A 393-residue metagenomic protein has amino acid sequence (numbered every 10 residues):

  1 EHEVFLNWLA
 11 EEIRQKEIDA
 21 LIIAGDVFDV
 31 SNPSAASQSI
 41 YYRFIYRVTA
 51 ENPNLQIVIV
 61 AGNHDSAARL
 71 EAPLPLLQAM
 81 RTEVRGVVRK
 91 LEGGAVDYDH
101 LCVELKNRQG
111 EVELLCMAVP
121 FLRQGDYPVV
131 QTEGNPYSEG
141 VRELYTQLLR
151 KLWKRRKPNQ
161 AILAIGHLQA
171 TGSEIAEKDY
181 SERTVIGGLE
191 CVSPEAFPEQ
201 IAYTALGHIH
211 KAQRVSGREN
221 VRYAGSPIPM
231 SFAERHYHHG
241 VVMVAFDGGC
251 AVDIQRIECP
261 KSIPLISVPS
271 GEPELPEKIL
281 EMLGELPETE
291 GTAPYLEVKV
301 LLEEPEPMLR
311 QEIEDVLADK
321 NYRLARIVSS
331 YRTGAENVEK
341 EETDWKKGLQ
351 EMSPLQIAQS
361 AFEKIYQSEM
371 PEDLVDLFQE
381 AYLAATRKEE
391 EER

Functional and structural regions predicted by a protein language model:
E1-Y46, A50-N54, A164, E380: N-terminal active-site segment of His-dependent metallophosphoesterases
I18-A36, N52-A68, A170-G188: Active-site neighborhood of divalent metal-dependent phosphoester/pyrophosphate hydrolases
L21-G25, Q56-N63, R85-V88, L163-G166 (+2 more regions): Active-site neighborhood of phospho(di)ester-bond hydrolases with catalytic His/Asp-centered motifs
D26, Y41, G62, C116 (+5 more regions): Divalent metal-coordination and catalytic microenvironments
V27-I45, A61-M80, G86, D97 (+1 more regions): Metal-dependent catalytic neighborhoods of phosphoester/phosphodiester hydrolases
M80-G187: Conserved catalytic scaffold of divalent metal-dependent phosphoesterases
A170-C250: Conserved beta-sheet core of the metallophosphoesterase superfamily
F246-R393: Accessory, non-catalytic peripheral segments of nucleic-acid enzymes
